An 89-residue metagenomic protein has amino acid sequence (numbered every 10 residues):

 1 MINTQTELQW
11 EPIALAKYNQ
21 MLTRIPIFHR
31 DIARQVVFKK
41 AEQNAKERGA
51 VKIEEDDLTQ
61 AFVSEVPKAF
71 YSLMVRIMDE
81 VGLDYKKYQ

Functional and structural regions predicted by a protein language model:
M1-Q89: Non-catalytic accessory segments flanking P-loop/AAA+ NTPase cores
